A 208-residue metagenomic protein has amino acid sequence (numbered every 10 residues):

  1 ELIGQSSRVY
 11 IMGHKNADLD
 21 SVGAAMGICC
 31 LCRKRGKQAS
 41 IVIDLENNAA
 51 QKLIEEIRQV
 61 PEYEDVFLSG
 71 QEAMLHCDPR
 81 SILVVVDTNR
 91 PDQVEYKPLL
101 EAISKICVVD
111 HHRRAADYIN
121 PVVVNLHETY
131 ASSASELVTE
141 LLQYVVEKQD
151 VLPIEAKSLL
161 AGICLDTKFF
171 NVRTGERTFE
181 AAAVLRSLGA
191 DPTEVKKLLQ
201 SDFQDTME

Functional and structural regions predicted by a protein language model:
E1-A17, A24-K37, N48, A116-E208: A structured phosphate/pyrophosphate-recognition subdomain
G4, Y10-L19, A25-G27, L31-E101: N-terminal small/polar loop signature for handling phosphorylated ligands or for N-terminal nucleophile
M12, V85, V108-V109, C164: Generic enzyme active-site microenvironment
E72-D78, I103-H111, V146: Short flexible/disordered coil segments
I82-V84, K105-V109, V124-H127: Hydrophobic/aromatic beta-strand patches that form the interior of the parallel beta-sheet core in alpha/beta enzyme
T88-R90, V109-A115: Short, polar loop motifs at secondary-structure junctions
